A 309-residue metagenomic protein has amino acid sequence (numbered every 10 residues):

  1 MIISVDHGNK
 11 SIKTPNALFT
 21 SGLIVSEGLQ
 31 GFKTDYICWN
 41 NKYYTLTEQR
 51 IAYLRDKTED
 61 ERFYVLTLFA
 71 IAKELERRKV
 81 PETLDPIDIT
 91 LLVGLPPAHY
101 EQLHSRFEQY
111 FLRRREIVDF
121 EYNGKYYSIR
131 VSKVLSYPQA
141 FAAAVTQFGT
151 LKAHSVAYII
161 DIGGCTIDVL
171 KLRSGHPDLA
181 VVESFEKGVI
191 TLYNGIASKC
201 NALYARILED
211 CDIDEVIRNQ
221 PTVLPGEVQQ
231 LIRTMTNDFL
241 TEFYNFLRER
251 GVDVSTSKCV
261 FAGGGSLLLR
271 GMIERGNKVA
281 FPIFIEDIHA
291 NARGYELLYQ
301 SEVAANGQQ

Functional and structural regions predicted by a protein language model:
M1-A157, H176-T191, C211-Q309: Nucleotide/phosphate-binding catalytic cleft detector across ATP-hydrolyzing and phosphate-transferring enzymes
I162-D168: Ser/Thr-glycine-rich phosphate-binding loops at phosphate-binding pockets of nucleotides, nucleotide cofactors
V169-S174: PRPP/pyrophosphate-binding module of the type I phosphoribosyltransferase fold
C200-L203: Acidic, metal/cofactor-coordinating or nucleic-acid-engaging core segments within structured domains
